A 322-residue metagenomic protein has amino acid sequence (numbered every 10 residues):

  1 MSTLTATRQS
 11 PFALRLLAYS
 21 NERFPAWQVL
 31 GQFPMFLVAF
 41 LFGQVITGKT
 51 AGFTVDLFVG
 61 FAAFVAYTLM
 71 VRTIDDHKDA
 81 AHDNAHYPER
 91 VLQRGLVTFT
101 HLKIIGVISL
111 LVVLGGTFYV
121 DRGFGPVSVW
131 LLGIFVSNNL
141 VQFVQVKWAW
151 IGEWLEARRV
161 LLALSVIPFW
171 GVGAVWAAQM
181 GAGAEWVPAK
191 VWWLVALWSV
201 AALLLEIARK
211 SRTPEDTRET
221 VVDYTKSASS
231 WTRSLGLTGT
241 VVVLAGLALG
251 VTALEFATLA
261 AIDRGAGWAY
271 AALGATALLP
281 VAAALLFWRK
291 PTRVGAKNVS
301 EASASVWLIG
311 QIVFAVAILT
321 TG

Functional and structural regions predicted by a protein language model:
M1-D76, E153, V166-F169: Topogenic membrane-insertion module of multi-pass membrane proteins
T3-L17, I151-L155, R159, D263-G322: Extended hydrophobic alpha-helices typical of membrane-associated regions
R15-L17, N21, W27, H101-G181: Intramembrane alpha-helical segments
F33-V38, Q93-L96, R158-Q179, T225 (+2 more regions): Small-residue-rich segments of transmembrane alpha-helices in multi-pass membrane proteins, especially helix faces
M35-L41, L110-T117, V136-F143, W170-V175 (+3 more regions): Hydrophobic core of alpha-helical transmembrane segments in multi-pass integral membrane proteins
V38-F61, V112-L132, V172-A196, A253-G267 (+1 more regions): Helix-coil boundary and interhelical linker segments in multi-pass alpha-helical membrane proteins
V65-D76, S137-I151, G171-Q179, V195-T217 (+1 more regions): Transmembrane alpha-helical segments that form the membrane-embedded catalytic/substrate-channel core of multi-pass
M70-L111, S199-L254: Solvent-exposed interhelical
